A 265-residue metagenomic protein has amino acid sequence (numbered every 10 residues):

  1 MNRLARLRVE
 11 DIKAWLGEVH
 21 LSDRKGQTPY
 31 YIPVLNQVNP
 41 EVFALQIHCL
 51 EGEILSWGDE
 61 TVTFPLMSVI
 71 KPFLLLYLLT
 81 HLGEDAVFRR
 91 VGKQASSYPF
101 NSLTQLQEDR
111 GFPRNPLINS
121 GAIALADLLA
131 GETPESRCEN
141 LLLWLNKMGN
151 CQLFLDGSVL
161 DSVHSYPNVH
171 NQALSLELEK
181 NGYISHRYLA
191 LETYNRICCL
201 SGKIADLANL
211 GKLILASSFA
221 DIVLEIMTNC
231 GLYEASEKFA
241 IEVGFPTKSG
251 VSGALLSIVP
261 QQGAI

Functional and structural regions predicted by a protein language model:
N2-G26, L78-E84, F88-N195, L213: Active-site-adjacent helix/loop patches that line small-molecule binding or acyl-intermediate pockets
W15-H20, V69-T80, F219-S236: A charged amphipathic helix-loop-strand protein-protein interaction module that recurs in cytosolic assemblies
L21-W57, A254-S257: A short, well-structured edge-of-sheet supersecondary motif
L35-V38, R114, Y166, F245-K248 (+1 more regions): Short Gly/Pro-enriched turn/cap motifs at secondary-structure boundaries
G52, P65-F88, L210, I265: Active-site SXXK
L55-W57, D127, Q261-I265: Short, well-ordered beta-strand elements
P72, S201-S217, V259-I265: Active-site-proximal alpha-helical segments within enzyme catalytic domains
S217-A264: Conserved SxxK-family serine transpeptidase/carboxypeptidase catalytic domain of penicillin-binding proteins
